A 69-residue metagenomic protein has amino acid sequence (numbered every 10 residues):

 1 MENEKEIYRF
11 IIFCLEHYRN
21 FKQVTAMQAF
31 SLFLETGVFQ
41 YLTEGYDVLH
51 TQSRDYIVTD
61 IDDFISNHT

Functional and structural regions predicted by a protein language model:
M1-T69: C-terminal alpha-helical interaction appendages
